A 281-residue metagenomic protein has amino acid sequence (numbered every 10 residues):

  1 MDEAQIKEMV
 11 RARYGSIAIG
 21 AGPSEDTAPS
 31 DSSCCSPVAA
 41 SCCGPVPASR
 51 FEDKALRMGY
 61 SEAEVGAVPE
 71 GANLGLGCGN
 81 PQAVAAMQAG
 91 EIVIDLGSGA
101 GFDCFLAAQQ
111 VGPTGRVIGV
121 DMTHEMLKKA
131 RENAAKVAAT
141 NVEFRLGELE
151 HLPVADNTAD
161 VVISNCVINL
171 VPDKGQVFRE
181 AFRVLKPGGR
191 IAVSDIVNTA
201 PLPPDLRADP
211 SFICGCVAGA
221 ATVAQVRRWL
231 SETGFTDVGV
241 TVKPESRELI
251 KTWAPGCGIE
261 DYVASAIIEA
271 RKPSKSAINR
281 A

Functional and structural regions predicted by a protein language model:
G15-G22, V38, G44-V46, W229-A281: C-terminal lobe and adjacent flexible extensions of AdoMet/dcAdoMet transferase-like proteins
S33, S41, P45-I92, L96 (+1 more regions): Conserved alpha-helix/loop element of class I SAM-dependent methyltransferases that forms part of the SAM/SAH-binding
A89, T140, E150-V161: A short acidic, Gly/Pro-enriched loop at the edge of an enzyme's catalytic core that lines a small-molecule cofactor
V93, V162-I163: Hydrophobic beta-strand segment of the Class I
T123-E125: Conserved SAM/SAH-binding beta-strand->alpha-helix loop
A130-R131: Conserved SAM-binding loop
G175-R190: A short glycine-rich, Lys/Arg-flanked "PGG" loop and its adjoining helix->strand segment in the class I
V197-V217: Short, glycine-/aromatic-enriched active-site segment of Class I SAM-dependent methyltransferases
